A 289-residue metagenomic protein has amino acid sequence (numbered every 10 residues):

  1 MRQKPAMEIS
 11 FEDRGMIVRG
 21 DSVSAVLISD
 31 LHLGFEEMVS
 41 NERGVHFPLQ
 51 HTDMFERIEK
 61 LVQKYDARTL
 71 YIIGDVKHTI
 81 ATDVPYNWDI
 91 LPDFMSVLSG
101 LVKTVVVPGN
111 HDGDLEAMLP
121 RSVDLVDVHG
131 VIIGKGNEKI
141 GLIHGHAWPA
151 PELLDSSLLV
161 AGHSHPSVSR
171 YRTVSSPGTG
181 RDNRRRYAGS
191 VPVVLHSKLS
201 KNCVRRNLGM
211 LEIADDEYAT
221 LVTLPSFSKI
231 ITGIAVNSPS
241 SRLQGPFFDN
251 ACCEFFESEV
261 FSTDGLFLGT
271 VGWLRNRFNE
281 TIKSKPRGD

Functional and structural regions predicted by a protein language model:
M1-D289: Extended recognition/assembly regions associated with phosphoester-bond processing machinery
